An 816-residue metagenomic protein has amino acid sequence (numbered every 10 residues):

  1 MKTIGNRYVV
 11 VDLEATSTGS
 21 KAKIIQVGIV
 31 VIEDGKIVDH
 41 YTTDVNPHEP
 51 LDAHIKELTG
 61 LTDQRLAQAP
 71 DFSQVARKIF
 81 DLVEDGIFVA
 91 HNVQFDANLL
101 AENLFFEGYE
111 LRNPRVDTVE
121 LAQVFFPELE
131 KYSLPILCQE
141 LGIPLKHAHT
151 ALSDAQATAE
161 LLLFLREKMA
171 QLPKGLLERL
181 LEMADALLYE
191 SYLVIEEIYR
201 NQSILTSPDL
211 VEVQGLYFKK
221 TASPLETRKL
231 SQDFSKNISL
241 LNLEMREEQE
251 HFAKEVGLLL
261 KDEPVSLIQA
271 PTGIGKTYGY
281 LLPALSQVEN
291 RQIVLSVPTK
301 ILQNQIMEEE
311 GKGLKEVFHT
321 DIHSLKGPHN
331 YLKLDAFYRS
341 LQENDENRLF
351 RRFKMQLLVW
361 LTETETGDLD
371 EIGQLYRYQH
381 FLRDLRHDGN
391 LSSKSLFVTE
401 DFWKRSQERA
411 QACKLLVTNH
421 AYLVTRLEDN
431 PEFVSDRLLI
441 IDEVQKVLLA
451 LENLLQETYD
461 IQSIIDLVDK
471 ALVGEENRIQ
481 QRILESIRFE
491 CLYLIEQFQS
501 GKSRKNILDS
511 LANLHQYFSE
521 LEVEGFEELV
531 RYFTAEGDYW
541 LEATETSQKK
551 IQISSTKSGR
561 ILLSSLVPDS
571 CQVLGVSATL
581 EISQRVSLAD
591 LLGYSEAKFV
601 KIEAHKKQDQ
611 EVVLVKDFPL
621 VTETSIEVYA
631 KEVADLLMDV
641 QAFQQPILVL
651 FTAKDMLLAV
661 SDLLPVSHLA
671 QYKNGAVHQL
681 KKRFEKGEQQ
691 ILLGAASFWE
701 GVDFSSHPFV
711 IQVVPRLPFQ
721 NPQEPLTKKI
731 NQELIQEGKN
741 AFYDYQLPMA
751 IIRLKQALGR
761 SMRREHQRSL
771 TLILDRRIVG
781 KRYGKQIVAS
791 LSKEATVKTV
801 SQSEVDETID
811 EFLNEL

Functional and structural regions predicted by a protein language model:
M1-T3, F164-F234: Acidic two-metal-ion nuclease catalytic site recognized across multiple nuclease folds, prominently DnaQ/RNase D-T
K2-P114, P127, K131-L145, H149: Conserved non-catalytic scaffold segment of RNase H-like nuclease domains
I87-Q94, N98-L104, S133-I195, T771-I773: Acidic, Mg2+-coordinating catalytic module of metal-dependent nucleases/exonucleases that use a two-metal-ion mechanism
S235, R291, K300-N304, E308-C413: A substrate-engagement module of RecA-like helicase motors
K261-L282: Walker A/P-loop
G389-L415, H420-F518, L580-L592, Q723: Signature of the SF2 helicase/ATPase Hel1-core->accessory helical subdomain module
N390-Q411, N430, Q516-T624, A695: A contiguous, basic/glycine-rich beta-loop/short-helix subdomain that forms a polymer-engagement track
D617-S625, A676, L680-D775: Conserved RecA-like P-loop NTPase helicase motor core
